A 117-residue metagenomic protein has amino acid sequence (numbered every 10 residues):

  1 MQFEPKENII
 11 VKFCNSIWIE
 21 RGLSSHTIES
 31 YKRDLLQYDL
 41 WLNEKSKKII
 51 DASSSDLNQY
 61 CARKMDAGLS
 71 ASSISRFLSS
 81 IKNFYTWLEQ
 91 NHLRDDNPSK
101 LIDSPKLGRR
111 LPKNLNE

Functional and structural regions predicted by a protein language model:
F3-V11: Onset of an N-terminal alpha helix
V11-H26, K32-P112: N-terminal core-binding DNA-recognition domain of tyrosine recombinases/integrases
